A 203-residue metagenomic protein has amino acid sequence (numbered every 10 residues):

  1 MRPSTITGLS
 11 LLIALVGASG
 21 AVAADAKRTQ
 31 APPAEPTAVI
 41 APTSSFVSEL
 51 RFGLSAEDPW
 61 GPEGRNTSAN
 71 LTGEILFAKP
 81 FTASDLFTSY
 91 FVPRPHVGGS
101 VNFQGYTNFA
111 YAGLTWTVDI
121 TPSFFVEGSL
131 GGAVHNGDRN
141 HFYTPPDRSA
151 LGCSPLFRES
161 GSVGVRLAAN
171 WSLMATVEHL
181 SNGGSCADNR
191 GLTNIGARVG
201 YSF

Functional and structural regions predicted by a protein language model:
M1-T43: Cleavable N-terminal export/targeting peptides
S48-F52, P93-V97, F124-L130, L173-A175 (+1 more regions): Transmembrane beta-strands of outer-membrane beta-barrel proteins
E57-G61, P80-T82, G98-Q104, H135-R139 (+1 more regions): Sequence/structural signature of outer-membrane beta-barrel proteins
P59-T67, G99-A110, I120-P122, G184-R190: Solvent-exposed loop/turn segments connecting transmembrane beta-strands in outer-membrane beta-barrel proteins
A69-I75, G191-F203: Outer-membrane beta-barrel "beta-signal"
I75-K79, V101, W116-V118, V165 (+2 more regions): Residue-level signature of outer-membrane beta-barrel architecture
P80-D85, P122-V126, L167-A175: Repeated loop/turn-to-beta-strand initiation elements of outer-membrane beta-barrel proteins
G128-S160, G164: Outer-membrane beta-barrel translocator/channel fold
